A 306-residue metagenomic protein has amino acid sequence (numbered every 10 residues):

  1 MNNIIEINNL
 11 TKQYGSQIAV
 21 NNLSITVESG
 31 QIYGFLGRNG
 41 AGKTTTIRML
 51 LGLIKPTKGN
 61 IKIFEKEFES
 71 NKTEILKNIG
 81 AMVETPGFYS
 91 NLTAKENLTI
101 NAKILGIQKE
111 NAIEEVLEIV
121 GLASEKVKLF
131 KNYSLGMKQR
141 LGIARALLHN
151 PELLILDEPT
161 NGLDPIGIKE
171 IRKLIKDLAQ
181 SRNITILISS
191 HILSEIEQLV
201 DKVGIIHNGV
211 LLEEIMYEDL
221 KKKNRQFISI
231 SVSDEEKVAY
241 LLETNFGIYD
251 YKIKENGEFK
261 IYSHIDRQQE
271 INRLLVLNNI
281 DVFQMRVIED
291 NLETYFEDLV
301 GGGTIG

Functional and structural regions predicted by a protein language model:
M1-T11, G302-G306: ABC-family P-loop ATPase nucleotide-binding domain
I5, K12-I188, L193-H207, L211-E213: ABC transporter nucleotide-binding domains
S29, G106, S124, D234 (+2 more regions): Non-catalytic surface loops within mature trypsin-like serine protease
L76, L98, E114-L117, K169 (+5 more regions): Generic structural signal for individual residues within well-ordered alpha-helical segments across diverse proteins
R172-Y262: ABC transporter nucleotide-binding domain
Q226-L299, G306: Short, charged/small-residue-rich alpha-helical element at the C-terminal edge of ABC transporter nucleotide-binding
